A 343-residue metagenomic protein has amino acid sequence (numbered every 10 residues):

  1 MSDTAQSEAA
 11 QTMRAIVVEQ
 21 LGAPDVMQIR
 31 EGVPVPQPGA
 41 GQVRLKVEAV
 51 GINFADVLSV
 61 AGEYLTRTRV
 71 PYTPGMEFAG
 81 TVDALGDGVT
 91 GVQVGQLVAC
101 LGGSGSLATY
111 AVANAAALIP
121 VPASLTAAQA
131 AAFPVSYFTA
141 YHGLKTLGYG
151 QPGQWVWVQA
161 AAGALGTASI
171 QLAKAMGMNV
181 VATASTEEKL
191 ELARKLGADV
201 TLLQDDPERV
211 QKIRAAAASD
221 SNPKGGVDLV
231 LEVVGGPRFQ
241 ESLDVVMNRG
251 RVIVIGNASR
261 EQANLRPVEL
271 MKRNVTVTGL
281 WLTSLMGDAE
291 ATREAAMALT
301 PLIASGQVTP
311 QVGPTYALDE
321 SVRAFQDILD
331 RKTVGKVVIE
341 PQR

Functional and structural regions predicted by a protein language model:
S2-Q11, E19, A289-R343: C-terminal hydrophobic helical "lid"/dimerization subdomain of Rossmann-like NAD(P)H-dependent oxidoreductases
M27, L58, R69, L97-A162: NAD(P)H dinucleotide-binding glycine-rich loop of Rossmann-like/cofactor-binding domains, especially the beta1-alpha1
P34-G51, E63-G105: Glycine-rich beta-strand-centered segment in the early N-terminal region that forms part of a ligand/cofactor-binding
Q93, Y137-P207: Mid-domain Rossmann-like dinucleotide-binding core that forms the NAD(H)/NADP(H) cofactor-binding site
L97, W155, N179, G250-R251 (+1 more regions): Short glycine-centered segments of the SAM/dcSAM-binding site in methyltransferase folds
A160-A161, V234, N257: NAD(P)H cofactor-binding loop motif with strongest signal on the N-terminal glycine-rich segment
E208-K224: Short amphipathic alpha-helix with an adjacent loop that forms part of the alpha/beta core around
P237-V308, E340-R343: Glycine-rich phosphate-binding loop and adjacent beta-alpha segment of Rossmann(oid) nucleotide-cofactor-binding
